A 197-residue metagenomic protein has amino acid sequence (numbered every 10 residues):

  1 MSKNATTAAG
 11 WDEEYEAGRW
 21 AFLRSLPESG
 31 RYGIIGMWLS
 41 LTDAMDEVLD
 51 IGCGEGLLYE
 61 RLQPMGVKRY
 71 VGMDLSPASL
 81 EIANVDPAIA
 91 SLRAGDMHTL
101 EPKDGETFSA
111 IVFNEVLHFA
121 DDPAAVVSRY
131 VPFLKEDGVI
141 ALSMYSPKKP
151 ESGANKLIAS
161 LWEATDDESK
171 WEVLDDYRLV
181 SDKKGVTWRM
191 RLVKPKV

Functional and structural regions predicted by a protein language model:
M1-S40, K148: Conserved class I S-adenosyl-L-methionine
M45-G54: Conserved class I S-adenosyl-L-methionine
E55-T99: Class I SAM-dependent methyltransferase SAM/SAH-binding core
T99-G105: Short conserved loop adjoining the S-adenosyl-L-methionine
V112: A conserved beta-strand element that flanks and buttresses the S-adenosyl-L-methionine
A125-E136: A short glycine-rich, Lys/Arg-flanked "PGG" loop and its adjoining helix->strand segment in the class I
A141-D166: Conserved class I S-adenosyl-L-methionine
L179-V197: Core SAM-dependent methyltransferase catalytic element
